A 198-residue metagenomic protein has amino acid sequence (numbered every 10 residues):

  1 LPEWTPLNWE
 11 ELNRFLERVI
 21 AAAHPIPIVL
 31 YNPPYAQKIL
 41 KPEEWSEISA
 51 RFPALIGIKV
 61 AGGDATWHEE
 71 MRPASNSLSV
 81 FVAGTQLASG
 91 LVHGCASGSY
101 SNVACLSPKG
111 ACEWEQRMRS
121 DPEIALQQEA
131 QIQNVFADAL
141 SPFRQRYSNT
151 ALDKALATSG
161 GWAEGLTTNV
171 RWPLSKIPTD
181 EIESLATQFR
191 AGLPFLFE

Functional and structural regions predicted by a protein language model:
L1-E11: Glycine-rich, proline-tolerant flexible connector loops at the mouths of alpha/beta enzymes
L1-E3, Y31-P34: Active-site-proximal beta-alpha loop/turn segments in soluble metabolic enzymes
L12, L16: Aromatic/hydrophobic pocket-lining residues that form the small-molecule binding cavity in soluble enzyme cores
R18-I26, P33-R146: Catalytic alpha/beta core domains of metabolic enzymes, predominantly
C95-A96, S107-E198: C-terminal alpha-helical cap/extension of soluble enzyme domains
